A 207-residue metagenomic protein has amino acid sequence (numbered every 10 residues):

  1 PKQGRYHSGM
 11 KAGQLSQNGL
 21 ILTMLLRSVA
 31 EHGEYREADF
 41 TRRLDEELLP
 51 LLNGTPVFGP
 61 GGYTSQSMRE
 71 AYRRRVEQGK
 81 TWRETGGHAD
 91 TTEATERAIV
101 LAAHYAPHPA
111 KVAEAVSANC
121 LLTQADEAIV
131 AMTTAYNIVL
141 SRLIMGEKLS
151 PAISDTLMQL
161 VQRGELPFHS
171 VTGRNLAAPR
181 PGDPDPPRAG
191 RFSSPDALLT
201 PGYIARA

Functional and structural regions predicted by a protein language model:
P1-A207: Structured, active/binding-site neighborhoods that engage oxygen-rich ligands
